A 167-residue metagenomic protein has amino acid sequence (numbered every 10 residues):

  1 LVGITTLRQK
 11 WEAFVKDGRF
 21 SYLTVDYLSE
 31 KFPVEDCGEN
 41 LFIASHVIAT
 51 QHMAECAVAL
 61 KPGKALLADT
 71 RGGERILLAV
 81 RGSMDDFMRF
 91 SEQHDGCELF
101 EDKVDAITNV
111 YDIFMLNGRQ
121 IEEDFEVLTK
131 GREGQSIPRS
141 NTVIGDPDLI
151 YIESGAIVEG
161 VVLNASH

Functional and structural regions predicted by a protein language model:
L1-D148: Terminal amphipathic alpha-helical/low-complexity segments used for targeting or macromolecular assembly
Q135, N141-T142, I150, S154-V162 (+1 more regions): A structural motif detector for beta-strand N-caps
